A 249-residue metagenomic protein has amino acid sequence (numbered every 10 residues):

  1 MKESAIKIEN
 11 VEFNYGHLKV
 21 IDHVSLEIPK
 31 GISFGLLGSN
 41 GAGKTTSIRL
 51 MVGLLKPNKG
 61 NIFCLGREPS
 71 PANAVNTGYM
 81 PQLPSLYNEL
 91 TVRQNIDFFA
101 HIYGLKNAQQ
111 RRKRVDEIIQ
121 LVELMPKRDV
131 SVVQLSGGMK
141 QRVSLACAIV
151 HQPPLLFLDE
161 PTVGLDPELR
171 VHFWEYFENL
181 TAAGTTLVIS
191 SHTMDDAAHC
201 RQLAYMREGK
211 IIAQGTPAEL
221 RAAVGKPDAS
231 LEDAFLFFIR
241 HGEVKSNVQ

Functional and structural regions predicted by a protein language model:
V52: Helix-to-loop junction immediately C-terminal to a conserved catalytic motif
G60-V75: Conserved ABC transporter NBD signature motif
E89, S131-L135: Conserved ABC ATPase signature
D97, H101, Q109-K127: Conserved ABC ATPase "signature" region
Q152: Conserved catalytic motifs of ABC-family nucleotide-binding domains
L156-E160: Catalytic Walker B motif of ABC-type/P-loop ATPase nucleotide-binding domains
